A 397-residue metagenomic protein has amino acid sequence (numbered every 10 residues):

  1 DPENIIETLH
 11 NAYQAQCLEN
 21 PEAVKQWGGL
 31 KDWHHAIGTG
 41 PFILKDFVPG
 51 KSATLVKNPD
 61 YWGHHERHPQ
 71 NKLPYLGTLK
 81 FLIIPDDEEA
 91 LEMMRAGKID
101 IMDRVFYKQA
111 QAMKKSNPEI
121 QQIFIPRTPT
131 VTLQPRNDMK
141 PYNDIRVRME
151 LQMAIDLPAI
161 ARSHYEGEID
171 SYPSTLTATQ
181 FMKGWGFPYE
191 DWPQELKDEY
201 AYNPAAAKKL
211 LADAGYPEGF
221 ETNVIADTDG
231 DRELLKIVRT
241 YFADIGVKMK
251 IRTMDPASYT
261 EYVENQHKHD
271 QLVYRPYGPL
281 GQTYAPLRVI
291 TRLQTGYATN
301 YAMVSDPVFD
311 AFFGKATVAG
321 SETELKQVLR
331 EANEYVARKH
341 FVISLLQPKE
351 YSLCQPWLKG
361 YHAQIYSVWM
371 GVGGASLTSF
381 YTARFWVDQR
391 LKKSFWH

Functional and structural regions predicted by a protein language model:
D1-L18, K31-D86, A110-P129, A205 (+2 more regions): Aromatic-rich, solvent-exposed beta-strand/loop patch
P2, V48-A53, K57, F124-P126 (+5 more regions): Detector for C-terminal structural segments
I37, K80-E92, V105-K108, T228-G230 (+1 more regions): Short helix-initiation/N-cap motifs at beta->coil->alpha
G40-P41, L73-T78, M93-A96, T128-T175 (+4 more regions): Alpha-helical secondary-structure segments
V48, K57-P59, P85, K98 (+6 more regions): A mature extracytoplasmic/lumenal domain signature
N71-L82, P217-N223, T240-M254, S258: A local structural motif
E88-K98, K115-S116, I145-R146, K236-I245 (+1 more regions): Short helices/loops that flank or line small-molecule/ion binding pockets
F106-N117, G278-T283: A ligand-binding cleft/hinge motif common to bilobed small-molecule-binding domains
